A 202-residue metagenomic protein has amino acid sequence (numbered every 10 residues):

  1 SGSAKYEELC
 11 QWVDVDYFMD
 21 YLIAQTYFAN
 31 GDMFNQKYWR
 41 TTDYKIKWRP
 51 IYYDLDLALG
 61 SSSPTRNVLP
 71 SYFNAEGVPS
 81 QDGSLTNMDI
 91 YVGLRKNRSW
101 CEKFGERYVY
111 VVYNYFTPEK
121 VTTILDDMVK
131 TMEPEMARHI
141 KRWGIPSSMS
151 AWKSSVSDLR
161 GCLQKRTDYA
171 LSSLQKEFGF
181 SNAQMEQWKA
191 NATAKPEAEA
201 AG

Functional and structural regions predicted by a protein language model:
S1-G202: Middle-to-C-terminal accessory/interaction subdomains
